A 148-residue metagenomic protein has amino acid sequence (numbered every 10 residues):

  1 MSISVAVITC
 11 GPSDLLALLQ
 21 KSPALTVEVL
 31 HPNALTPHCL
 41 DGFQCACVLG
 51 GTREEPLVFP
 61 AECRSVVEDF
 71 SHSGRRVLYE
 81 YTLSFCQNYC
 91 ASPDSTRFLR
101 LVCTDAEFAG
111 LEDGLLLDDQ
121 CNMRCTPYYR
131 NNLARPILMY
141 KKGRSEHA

Functional and structural regions predicted by a protein language model:
M1-C45, L49: Aromatic-Pro/Gly-enriched surface loop or interdomain linker that acts as a lid/target-recognition segment
S2-S4, S22, H31-P32, A46 (+3 more regions): A glycine-centered loop/beta-turn motif at secondary-structure junctions
V7-T9, Y79-Y81, Y140: Short beta-strand/turn micro-motifs composed of small residues that flank or help shape donor/cofactor-binding pockets
C10, D41, L49-G50, S73 (+3 more regions): Feature targets compositionally biased, intrinsically disordered low-complexity regions with long contiguous runs
L18-S22, E28, H38, F43 (+5 more regions): Low-complexity, intrinsically disordered/propeptide-like segments
N33-C39, A109, R144-E146: A short acidic, often aromatic-flanked loop/helix-cap motif at beta-alpha or helix-coil junctions that lines enzyme
T52-P136: A glycine-rich, often tryptophan-bearing local segment used as a flexible ligand/cofactor-contacting loop or short
